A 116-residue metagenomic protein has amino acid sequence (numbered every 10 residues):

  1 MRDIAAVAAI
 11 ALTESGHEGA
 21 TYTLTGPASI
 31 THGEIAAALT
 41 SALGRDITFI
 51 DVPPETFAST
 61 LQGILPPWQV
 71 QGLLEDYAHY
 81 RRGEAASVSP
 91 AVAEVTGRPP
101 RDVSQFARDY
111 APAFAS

Functional and structural regions predicted by a protein language model:
M1: The catalytic Tyr-centered alpha-helix of NAD(P)H-dependent dehydrogenases
I4: Short acidic-hydrophobic catalytic motif
V7-Q71, E84-S116: Mid/C-terminal beta-alpha module of Rossmann-like enzyme folds, strongest in SDR-family dehydrogenases/epimerases
L73-Y77: Short alpha-helical scaffolding segments that buttress acidic/His motifs in well-ordered protein cores
